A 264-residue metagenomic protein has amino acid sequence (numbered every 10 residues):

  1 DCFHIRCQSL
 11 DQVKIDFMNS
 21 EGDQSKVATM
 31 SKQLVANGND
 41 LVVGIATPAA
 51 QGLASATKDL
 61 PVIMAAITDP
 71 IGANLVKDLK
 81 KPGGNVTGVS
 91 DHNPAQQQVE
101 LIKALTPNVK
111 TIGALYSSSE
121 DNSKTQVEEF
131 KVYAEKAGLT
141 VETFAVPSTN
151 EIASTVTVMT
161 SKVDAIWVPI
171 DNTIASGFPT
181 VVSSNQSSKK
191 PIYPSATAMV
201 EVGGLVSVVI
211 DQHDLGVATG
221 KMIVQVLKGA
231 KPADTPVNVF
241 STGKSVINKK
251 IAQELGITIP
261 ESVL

Functional and structural regions predicted by a protein language model:
D1-L264: Short hydrophobic alpha-helices and adjacent helix-cap/hinge residues
